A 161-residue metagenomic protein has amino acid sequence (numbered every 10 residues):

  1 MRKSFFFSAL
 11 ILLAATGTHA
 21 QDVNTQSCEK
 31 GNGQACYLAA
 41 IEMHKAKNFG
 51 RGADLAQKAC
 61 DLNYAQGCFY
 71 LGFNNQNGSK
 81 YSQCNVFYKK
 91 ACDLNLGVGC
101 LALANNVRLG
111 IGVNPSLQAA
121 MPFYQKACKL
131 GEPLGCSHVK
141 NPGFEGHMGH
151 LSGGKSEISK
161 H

Functional and structural regions predicted by a protein language model:
S4-A14: Sec-dependent N-terminal signal peptides
T16-A20: Sec/Tat signal peptide C-region and signal peptidase I cleavage site
G31-N32, M43, L62-A65, L94-G97 (+4 more regions): Short helix-capping/linker turns of helical repeat alpha-solenoids
C36-K45, C68-G78, A102-L109, H138-F144: Hydrophobic face of amphipathic alpha-helices that form TPR/SEL1-like repeat modules and related alpha-solenoid
G131-H161: Terminal, low-structured helical/coil segments at or just beyond the last alpha-helical repeat
